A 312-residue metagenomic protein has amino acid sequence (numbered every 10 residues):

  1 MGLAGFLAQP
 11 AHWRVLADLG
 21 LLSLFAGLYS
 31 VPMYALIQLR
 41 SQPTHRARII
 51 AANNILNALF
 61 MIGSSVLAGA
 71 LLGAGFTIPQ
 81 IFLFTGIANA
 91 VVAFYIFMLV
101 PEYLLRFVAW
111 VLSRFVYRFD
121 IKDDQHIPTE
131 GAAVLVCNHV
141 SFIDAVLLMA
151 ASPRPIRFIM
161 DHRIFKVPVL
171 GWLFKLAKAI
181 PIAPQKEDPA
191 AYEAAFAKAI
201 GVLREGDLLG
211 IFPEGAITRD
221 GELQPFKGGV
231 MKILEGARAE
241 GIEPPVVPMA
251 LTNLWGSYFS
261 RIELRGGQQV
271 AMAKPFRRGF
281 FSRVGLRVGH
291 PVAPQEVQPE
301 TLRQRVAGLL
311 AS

Functional and structural regions predicted by a protein language model:
M1-Y29: C-terminal transmembrane helical hairpin of 12-TM major facilitator-type secondary transporters
L7-W13, A70-A88: A membrane-interface helix-boundary motif in multi-pass transporters
D18-G69: Substrate-agnostic recognition of the 12-TM MFS/MFS-like secondary transporter fold
V100-G131: N-terminal signal-anchor transmembrane helix
T129-P189: Catalytic core of membrane glycerolipid acyltransferases/transacylases, capturing the structured, soluble-facing
G201-K232: Catalytic-site beta-strand/loop segments enriched in glycine and acidic/polar residues
D220-V297: A cross-family acyltransferase "interaction/gating" segment
